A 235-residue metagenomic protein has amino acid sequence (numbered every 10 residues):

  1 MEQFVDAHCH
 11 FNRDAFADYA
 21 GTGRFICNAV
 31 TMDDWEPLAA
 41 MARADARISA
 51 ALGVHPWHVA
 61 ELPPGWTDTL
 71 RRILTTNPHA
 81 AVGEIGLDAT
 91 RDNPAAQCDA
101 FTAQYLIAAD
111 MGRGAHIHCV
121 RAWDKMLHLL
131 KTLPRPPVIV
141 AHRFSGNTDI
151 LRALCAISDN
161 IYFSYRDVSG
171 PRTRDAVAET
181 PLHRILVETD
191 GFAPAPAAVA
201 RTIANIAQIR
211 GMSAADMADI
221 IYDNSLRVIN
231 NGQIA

Functional and structural regions predicted by a protein language model:
M1-A235: Mid-domain alpha/beta scaffold segments of enzyme catalytic cores
